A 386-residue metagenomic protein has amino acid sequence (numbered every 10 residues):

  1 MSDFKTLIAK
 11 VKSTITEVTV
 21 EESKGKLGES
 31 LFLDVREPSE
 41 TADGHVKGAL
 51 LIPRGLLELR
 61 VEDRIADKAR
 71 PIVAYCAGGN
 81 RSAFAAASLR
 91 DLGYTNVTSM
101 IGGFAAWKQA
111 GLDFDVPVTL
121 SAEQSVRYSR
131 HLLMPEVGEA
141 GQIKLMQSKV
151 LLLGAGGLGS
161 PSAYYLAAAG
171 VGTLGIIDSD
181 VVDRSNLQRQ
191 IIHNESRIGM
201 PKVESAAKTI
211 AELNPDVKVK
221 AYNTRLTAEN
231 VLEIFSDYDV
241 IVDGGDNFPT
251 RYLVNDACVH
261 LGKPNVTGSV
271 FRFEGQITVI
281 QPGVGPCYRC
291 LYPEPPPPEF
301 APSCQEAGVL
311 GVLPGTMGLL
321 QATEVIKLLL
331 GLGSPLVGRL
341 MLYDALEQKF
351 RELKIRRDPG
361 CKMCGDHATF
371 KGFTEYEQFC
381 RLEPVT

Functional and structural regions predicted by a protein language model:
M1-L31, P38-P71, A77-K144, S185-L187 (+1 more regions): Rhodanese-like catalytic fold shared by cysteine-dependent sulfurtransferases and DSP/PTP-type phosphatases
F32-D34, S99, T173-D178: Short beta-strand "acidic-cap" motif of Rossmann-like dinucleotide-binding folds
V35-R36, C76, G244-D246: Glycine-rich, N-terminal phosphate-binding loop of Rossmann-like dinucleotide-binding domains
L59, K68-R70, D91, Q109-T386: Adenine nucleotide-associated cytosolic modules
